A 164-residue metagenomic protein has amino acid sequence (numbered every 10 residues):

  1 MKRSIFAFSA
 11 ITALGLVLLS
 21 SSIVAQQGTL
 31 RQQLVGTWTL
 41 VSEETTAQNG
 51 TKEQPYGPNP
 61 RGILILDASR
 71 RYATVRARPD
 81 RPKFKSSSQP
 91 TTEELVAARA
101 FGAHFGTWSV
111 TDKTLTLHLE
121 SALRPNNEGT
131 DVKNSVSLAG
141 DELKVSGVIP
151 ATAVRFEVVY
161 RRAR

Functional and structural regions predicted by a protein language model:
M1-A13: Bacterial N-terminal signal peptides that target proteins for export
F8-I11, L19-R164: Lipid interaction determinants
